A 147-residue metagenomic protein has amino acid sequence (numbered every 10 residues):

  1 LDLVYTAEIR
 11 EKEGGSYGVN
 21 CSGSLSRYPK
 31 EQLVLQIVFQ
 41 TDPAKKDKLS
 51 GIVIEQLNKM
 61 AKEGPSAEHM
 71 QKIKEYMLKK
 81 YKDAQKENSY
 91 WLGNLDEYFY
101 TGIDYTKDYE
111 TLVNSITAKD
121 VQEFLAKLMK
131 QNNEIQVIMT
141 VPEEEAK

Functional and structural regions predicted by a protein language model:
L1-L3: His/Glu-based metal-binding/catalytic segments typifying zinc-dependent metallopeptidases
T6, R10-S115, N133-V141: M16 family metallopeptidases and their MPP-like homologs
N58, A126-M129: A short, amphipathic alpha-helical segment
A118-A126: Low-complexity, intrinsically disordered Gly/Pro/Thr-rich segments
K119, Q131-N132: Intrinsic-disorder/low-complexity regions
M129, T140-E145: A short, acidic, flexible beta-alpha connecting loop/helix-capping segment that sits on the rim of active
